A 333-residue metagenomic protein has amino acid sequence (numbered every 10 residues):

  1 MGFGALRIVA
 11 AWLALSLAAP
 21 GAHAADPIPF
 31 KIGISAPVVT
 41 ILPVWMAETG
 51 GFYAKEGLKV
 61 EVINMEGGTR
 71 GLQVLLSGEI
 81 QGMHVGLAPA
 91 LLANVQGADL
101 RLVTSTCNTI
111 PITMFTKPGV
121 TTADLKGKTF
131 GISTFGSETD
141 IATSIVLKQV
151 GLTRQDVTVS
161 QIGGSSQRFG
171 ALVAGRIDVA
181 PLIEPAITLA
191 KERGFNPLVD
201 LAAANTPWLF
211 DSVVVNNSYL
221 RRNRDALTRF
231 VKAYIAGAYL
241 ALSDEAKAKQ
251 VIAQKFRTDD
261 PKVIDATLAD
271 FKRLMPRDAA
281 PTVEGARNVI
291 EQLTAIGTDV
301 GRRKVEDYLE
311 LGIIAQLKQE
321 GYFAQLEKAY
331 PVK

Functional and structural regions predicted by a protein language model:
A5-A18: Bacterial N-terminal signal peptides
P20-A24: Sec/Tat signal peptide C-region and signal peptidase I cleavage site
A25-A174, D178-E184, P197-L201, T206-P207: Short, glycine-/small- and polar/acidic-enriched structural segments that line small-molecule recognition paths
I41, L72, L87-A90, D140 (+9 more regions): Extracytoplasmic/secreted envelope proteins and their assembly/folding machinery, especially bacterial periplasmic
E61, T69, A266-K272, R303-A315: Short linear loop/turn motifs
A88-P89, S166-R257: Pocket-lining segment of extracytoplasmic ligand-binding domains
R221-R303: Secondary-structure end/capping motifs
T294-K333: Conserved C-terminal helix/tail region of periplasmic/extracytoplasmic solute-binding proteins
